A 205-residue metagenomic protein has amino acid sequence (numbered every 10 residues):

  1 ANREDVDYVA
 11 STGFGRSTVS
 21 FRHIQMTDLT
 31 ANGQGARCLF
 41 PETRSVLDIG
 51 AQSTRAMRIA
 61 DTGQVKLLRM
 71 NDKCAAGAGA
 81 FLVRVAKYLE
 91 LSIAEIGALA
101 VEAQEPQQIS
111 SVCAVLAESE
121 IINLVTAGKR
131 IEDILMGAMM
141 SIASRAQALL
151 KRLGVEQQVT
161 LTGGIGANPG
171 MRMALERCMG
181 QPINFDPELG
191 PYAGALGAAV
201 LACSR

Functional and structural regions predicted by a protein language model:
A1-D7, A146-Q157: Phosphate/pyrophosphate-binding loops at sites that engage ATP/ADP/AMP, CoA/4′-phosphopantetheine, polyphosphate
A1-L29, M173-P187: N-terminal glycine/serine-rich phosphate-binding loop of ATP-dependent small-molecule kinases, especially carbohydrate
F14-L67, Q147, K151, G197-C203: Conserved phosphate-binding catalytic cores of ATP/NTP-utilizing and phosphoryl-transfer enzymes
I24-G33, L47-A51, R69-G77, G137-M139 (+2 more regions): Active-site nucleophile and cofactor-binding loops and adjacent substrate-binding regions of central metabolic enzymes
Q64-E105, V200: Glycine-rich phosphate-binding loop plus the immediately following alpha-helix
G79-V83, D186-R205: Glycine-rich phosphate-binding/hydrolytic loop that grips phosphoryl groups
A117-K151, P191-Y192: Adenine-nucleotide phosphate-binding core of ATP-dependent small-molecule kinases
V155-C178, G190-Y192: Glycine-rich phosphate-binding loops at beta-strand->alpha-helix junctions
